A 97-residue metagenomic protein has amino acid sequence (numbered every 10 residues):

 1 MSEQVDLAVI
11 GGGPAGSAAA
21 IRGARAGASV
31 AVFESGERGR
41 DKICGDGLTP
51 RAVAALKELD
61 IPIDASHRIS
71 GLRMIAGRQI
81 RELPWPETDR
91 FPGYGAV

Functional and structural regions predicted by a protein language model:
S2, A54, H67-R68, R73-V97: Conserved N-terminal helical subregion
A8, G12, A19-C44: Glycine-rich FAD pyrophosphate-binding loop
G13-A18, G47-T49, G95-V97: Gly/Ser/Thr-rich beta-alpha loop segments that engage phosphate groups in nucleotides
G16-R25, R68-M74: Short, functional N-terminal and low-complexity linear motifs
A26-V32, G47, I75-E82: Short amphipathic alpha-helical segments, especially helix-boundary/capping motifs
A28-S29, S35, K57-E58, D64 (+1 more regions): Generic secondary-structure boundary signal with a strong preference for alpha-helix termini
R40-A76: N-terminal FAD cofactor-binding segment of flavoenzymes
